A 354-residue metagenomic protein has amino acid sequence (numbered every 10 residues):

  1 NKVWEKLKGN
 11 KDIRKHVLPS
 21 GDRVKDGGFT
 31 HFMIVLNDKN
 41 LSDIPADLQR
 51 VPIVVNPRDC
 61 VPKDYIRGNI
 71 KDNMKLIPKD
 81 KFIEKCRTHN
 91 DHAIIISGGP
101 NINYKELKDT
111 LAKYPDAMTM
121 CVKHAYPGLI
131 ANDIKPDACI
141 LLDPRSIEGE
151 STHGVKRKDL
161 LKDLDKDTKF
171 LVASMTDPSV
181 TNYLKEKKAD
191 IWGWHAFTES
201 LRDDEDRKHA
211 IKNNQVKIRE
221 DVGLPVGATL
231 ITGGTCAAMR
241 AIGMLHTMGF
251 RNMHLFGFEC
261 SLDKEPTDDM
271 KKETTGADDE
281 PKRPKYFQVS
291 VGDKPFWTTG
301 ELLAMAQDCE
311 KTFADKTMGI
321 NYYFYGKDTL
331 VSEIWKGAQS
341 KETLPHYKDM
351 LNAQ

Functional and structural regions predicted by a protein language model:
N1-Q354: Metal-ion/cofactor- or nucleotide/acyl-coenzyme-handling active-site neighborhoods
